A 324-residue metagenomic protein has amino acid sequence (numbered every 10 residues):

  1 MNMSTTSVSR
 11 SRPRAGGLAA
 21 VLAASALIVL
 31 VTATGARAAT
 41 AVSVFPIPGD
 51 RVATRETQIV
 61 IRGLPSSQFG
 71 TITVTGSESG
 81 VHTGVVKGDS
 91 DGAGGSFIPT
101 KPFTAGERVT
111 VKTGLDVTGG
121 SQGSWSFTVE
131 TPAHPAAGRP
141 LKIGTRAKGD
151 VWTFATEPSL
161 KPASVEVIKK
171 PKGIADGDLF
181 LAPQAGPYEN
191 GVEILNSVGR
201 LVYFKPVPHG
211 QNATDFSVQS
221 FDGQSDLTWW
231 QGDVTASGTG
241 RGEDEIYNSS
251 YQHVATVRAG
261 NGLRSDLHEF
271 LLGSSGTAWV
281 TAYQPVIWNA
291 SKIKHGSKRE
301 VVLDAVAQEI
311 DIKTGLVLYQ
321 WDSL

Functional and structural regions predicted by a protein language model:
M1, A93-G94, R264-D266: Short, surface-exposed linear segments at secondary-structure transitions and domain or protein termini
N2-A38: Secretory targeting and sorting signals
V8, T54, K112, P206-G210: Short amphipathic alpha-helical segments with coiled-coil-like heptad repeat character
G16, A20, P99-E107, E166-G177: Short, surface-exposed loop and linker segments with low hydrophobicity and enrichment for Pro/Ser/Thr
T34-G35, P48-D50, A259, G296: Residues embedded in well-ordered secondary-structure elements
A38-R139: Acidic, low-complexity Ser/Thr/Gly/Pro-rich repeat segments typical of extracellular/periplasmic and surface-exposed
T131-L324: Histidine-/acidic-rich catalytic cores in large beta-rich domains
